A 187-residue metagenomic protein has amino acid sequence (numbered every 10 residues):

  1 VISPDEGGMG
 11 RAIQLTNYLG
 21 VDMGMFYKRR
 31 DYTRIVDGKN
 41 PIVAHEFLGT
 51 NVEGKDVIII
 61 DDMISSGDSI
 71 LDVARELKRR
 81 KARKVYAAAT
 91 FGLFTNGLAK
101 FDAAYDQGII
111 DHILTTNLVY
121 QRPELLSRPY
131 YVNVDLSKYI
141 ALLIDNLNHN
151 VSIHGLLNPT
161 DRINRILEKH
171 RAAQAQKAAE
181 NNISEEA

Functional and structural regions predicted by a protein language model:
V1-A187: PRPP-associated nucleotide enzymes
